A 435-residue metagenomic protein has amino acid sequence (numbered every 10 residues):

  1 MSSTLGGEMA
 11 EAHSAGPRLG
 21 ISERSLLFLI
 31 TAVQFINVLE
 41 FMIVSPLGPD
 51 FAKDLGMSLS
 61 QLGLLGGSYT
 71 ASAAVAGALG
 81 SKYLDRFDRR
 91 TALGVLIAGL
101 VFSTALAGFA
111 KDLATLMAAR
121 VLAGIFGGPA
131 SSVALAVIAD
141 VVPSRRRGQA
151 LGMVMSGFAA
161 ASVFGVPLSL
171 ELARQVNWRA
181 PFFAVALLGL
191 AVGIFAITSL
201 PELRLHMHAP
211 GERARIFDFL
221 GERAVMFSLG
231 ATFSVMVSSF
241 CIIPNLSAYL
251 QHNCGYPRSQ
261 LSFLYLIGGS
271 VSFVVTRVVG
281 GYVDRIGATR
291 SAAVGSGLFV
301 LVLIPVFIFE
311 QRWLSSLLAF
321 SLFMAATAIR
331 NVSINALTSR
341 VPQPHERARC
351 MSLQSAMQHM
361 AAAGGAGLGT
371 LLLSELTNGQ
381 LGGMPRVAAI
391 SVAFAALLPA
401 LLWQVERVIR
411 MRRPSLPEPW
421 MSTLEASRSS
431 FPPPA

Functional and structural regions predicted by a protein language model:
E11-G20, P201-L229, T423-S427: Juxtamembrane intracellular "pre-TM" segments in multi-pass secondary transporters
V44-S45, V225-L266, F273: Extracytoplasmic gate region of multi-pass secondary transporters
G56, D88, F109-T115, G255 (+1 more regions): Helix-breaking motifs and short loop linkers at transmembrane-helix boundaries and internal kinks in secondary membrane
V75-A114: Conserved MFS/SLC helix-loop-helix module at the cytosolic interface between two early adjacent transmembrane helices
A119-G157: Cytoplasmic helix-loop-helix junction between adjacent transmembrane helices in 12-TM secondary transporters
S144, M153-T198: Helix-loop-helix hairpin linking two adjacent transmembrane segments in secondary transporters
R174-A186, L373-F394: A membrane-interface helix-boundary motif in multi-pass transporters
T289-I334: C-terminal transmembrane helical hairpin of 12-TM major facilitator-type secondary transporters
